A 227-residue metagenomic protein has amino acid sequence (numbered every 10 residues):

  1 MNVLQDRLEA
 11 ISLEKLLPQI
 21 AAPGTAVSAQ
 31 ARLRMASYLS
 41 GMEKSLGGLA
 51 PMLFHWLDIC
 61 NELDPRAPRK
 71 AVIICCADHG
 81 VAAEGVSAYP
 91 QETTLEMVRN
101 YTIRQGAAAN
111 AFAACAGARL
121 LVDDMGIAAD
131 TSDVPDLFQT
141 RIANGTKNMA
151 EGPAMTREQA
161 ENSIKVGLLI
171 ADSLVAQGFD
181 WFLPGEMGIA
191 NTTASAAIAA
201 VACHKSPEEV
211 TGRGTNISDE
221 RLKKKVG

Functional and structural regions predicted by a protein language model:
M1-G227: N-terminal loops that bind phosphate or other acidic moieties and the adjacent beta-alpha structural core
